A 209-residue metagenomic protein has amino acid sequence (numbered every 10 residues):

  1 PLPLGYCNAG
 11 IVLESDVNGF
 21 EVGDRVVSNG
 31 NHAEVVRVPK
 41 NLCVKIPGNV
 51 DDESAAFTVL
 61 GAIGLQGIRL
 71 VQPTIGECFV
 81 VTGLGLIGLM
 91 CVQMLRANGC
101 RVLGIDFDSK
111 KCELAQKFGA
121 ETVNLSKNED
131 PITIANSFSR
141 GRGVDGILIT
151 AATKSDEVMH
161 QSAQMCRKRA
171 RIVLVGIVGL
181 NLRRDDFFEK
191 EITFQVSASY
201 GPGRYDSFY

Functional and structural regions predicted by a protein language model:
P1-N31: Glycine-rich beta-strand-centered segment in the early N-terminal region that forms part of a ligand/cofactor-binding
G19-F20, P73, C166: Short, well-ordered loop/turn sites that connect or cap secondary structure elements
D24-R25, V35, C78, A97 (+1 more regions): Residue-level marker of beta-strand positions
N29-N41: A structural motif shared across PLP-dependent enzymes of the aminotransferase-like
D51-N128, T133: Mid-domain Rossmann-like dinucleotide-binding core that forms the NAD(H)/NADP(H) cofactor-binding site
D108, V178, Y200: Residues in the short beta-alpha loop(s) of Rossmann-like NAD(P)-binding domains
E113, F118-Q195: Glycine-rich cofactor phosphate-binding loops and adjacent beta1-alpha1 units of small-molecule cofactor enzyme domains
Q195-Y209: Active-site capping/gating segments
